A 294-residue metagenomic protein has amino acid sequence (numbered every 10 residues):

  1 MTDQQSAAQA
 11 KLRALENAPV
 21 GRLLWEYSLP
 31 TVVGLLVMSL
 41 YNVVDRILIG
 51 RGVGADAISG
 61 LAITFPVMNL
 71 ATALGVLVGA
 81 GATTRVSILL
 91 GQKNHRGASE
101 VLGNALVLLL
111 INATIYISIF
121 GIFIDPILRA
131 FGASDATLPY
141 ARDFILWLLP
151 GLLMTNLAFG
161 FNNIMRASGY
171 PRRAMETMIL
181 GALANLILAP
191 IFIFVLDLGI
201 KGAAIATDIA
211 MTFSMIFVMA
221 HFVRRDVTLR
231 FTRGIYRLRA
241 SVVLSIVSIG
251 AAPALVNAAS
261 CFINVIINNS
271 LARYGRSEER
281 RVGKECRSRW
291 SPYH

Functional and structural regions predicted by a protein language model:
M1-T31, V86-L153, A184, I193-A251: Short alpha-helical transmembrane segments in multi-pass integral membrane proteins
E26-D45, W147, G181, A210-S214 (+2 more regions): Transmembrane helical elements of multi-pass membrane transporters/channels
L36-L40, L70, L74, V78 (+7 more regions): Hydrophobic/aromatic residues within the transmembrane alpha-helices of Major Facilitator Superfamily
L40-S59, L128-D135, I191-L198, C261-R281: Helix-terminus/linker motif at the lipid-water interface of multi-pass membrane proteins
I58-S118, T155-A174, N268, R281-G283: Small-residue-rich hydrophobic transmembrane alpha-helices
N162, L188-A189, I193: Small-residue (Gly/Pro/Ala) motifs that create kinks and tight helix-helix packing interfaces
E279-C286, H294: Conserved small/polar residues in nucleotide/adenosyl-binding loops
